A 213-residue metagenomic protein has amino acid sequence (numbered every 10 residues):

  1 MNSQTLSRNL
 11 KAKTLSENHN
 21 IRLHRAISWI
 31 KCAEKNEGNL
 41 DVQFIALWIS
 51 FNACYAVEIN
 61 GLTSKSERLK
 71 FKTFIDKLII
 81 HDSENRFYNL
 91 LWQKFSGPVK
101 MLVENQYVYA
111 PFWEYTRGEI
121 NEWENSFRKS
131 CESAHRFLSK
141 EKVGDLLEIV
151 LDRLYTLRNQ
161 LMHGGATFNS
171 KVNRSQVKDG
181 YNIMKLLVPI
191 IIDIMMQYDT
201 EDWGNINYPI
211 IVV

Functional and structural regions predicted by a protein language model:
M1-N20, L47-F137: Helix-loop junctions and short alpha-helical segments
S3-N9, K13, E17, Y115-V213: Polyanionic, low-complexity intrinsically disordered segments
N20-G38, A134: Short amphipathic alpha-helical segments and their helix-coil junctions
S28-C32, I45-A56, R153: Short, hydrophobic/amphipathic alpha-helical patches that form generic packing surfaces within helical domains
E37, L62-K65, F168-R174: Short, surface-exposed loop/turn segments at secondary-structure junctions
N39-Q43: Helix-start/N-cap signature of alpha-helical segments
